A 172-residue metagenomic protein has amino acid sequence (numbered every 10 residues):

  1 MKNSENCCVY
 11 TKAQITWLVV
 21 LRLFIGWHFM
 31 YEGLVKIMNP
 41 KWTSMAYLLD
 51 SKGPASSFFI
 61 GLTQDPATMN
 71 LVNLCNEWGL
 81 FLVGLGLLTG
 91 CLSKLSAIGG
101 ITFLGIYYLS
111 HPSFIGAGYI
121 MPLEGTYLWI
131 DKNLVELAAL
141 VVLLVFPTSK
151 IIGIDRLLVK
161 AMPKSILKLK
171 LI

Functional and structural regions predicted by a protein language model:
M1-D50, F58-L82, T89-I172: Extended, low-polarity transmembrane helix blocks
